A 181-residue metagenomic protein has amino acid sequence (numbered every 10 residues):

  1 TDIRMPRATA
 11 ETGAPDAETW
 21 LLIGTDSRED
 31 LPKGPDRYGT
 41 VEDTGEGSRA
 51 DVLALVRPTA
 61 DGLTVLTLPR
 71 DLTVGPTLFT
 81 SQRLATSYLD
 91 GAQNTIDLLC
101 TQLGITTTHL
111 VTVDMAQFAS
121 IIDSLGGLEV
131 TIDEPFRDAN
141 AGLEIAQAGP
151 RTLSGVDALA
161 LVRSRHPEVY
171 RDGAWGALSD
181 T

Functional and structural regions predicted by a protein language model:
T1-T181: Non-catalytic, solvent-exposed segments at the cell envelope interface
